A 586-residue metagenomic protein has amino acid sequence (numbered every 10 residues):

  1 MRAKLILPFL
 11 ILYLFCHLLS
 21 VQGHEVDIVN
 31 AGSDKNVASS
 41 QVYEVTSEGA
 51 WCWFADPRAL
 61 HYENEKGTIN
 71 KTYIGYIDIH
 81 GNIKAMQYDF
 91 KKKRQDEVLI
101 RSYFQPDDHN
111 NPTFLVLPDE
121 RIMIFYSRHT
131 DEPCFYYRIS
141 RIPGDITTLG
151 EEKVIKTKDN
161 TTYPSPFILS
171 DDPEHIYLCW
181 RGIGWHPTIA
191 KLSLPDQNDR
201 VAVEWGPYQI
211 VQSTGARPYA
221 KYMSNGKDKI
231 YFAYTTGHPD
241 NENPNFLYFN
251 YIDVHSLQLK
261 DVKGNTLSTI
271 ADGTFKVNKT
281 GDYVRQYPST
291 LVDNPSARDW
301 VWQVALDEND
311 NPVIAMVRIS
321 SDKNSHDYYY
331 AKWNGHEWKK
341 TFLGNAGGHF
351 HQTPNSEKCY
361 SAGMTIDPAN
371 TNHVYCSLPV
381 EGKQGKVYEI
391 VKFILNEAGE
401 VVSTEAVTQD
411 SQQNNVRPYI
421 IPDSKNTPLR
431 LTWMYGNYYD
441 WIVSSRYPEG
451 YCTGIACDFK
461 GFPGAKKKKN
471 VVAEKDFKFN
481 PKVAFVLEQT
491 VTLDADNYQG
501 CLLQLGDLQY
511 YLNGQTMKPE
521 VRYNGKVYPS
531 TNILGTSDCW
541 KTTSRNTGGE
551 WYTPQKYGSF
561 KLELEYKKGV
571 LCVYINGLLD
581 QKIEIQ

Functional and structural regions predicted by a protein language model:
P8-H17: Bacterial N-terminal signal peptides
E25-K467: Extracellular, repeat-based ectodomains that mediate carbohydrate processing or recognition
G49-A50, F104, D476-L487, G548-G558: Extracellular/lumenal carbohydrate-interaction signature centered on repeated Trp-anchored short motifs
Q212, L578-Q586: Short, solvent-exposed beta-strand-to-loop segments that form ligand-recognition rims of beta-rich domains
V317, T490-D496, E565-K567: Solvent-exposed strand-to-loop "edge" motifs in beta-rich extracellular domains
V471-E520: Secretory/extracellular carbohydrate-interaction modules and structurally similar beta-sandwich "look-alikes"
N524-K561: Short, aromatic/His-centered strand-loop micro-motif at the edge of beta-sheets
G558-C572: Localized edge beta-strand/strand-to-loop motifs within extracellular or lumenal beta-rich domains
